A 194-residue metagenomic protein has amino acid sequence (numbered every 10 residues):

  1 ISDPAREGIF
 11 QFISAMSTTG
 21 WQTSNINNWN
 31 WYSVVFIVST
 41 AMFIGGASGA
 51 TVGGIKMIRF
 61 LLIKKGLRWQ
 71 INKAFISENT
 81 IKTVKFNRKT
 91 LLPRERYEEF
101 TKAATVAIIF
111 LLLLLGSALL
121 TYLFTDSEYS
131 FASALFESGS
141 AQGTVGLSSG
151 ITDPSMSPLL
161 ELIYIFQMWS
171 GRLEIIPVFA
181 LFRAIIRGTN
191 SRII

Functional and structural regions predicted by a protein language model:
I1-I194: Membrane-proximal intracellular helices of multi-pass ion channels
